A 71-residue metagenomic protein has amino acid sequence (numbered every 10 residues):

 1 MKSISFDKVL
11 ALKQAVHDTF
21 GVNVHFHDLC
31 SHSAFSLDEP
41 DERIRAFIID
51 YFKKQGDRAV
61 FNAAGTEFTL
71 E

Functional and structural regions predicted by a protein language model:
M1-C30: N-terminal acidic leader/helix
D7, D18, D28, D38-D41 (+2 more regions): Acidic-enriched, low-complexity/disordered segments with a strong bias for Aspartate over Glutamate
V22-P40, G65-F68: Short glycine-rich, basic-tinged beta-strand/loop micro-motifs
P40-E71: Detector for the mature cores of small, proteolytically processed and post-translationally modified peptide effectors
